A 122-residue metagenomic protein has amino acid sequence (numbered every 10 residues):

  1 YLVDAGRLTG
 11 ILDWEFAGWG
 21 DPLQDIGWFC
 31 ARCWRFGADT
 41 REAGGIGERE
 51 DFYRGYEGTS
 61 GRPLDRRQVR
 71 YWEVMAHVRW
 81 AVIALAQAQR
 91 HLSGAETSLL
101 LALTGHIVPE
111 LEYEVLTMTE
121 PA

Functional and structural regions predicted by a protein language model:
Y1-Q24: Active-site acidic catalytic loop and adjacent metal/ATP-binding pocket of ATP-dependent phosphoryl transfer enzymes
G6-T9, L64, T119-A122: Conserved NTP-binding catalytic cores of kinases and kinase-like/nucleotidyltransferase enzymes across multiple kinase
G18-D25, G44-E48, L100-L103, I107: Short acidic-hydrophobic sequence patches enriched in Asp/Glu that either
L23-G61, M75-S93: Active-site activation/catalytic loop segments of kinase-like enzymes and analogous catalytic loops in related
D39-T40, R66-Q68, G94-L100: Short, surface-exposed loop/turn segments at secondary-structure junctions
P63-M75: All-alpha amphipathic helical-bundle segments outside canonical DNA-binding/catalytic cores that form hydrophobic
R90-A122: Regulatory N- and C-terminal appendages and interdomain linkers associated with kinase/kinase-like NTP transferase
